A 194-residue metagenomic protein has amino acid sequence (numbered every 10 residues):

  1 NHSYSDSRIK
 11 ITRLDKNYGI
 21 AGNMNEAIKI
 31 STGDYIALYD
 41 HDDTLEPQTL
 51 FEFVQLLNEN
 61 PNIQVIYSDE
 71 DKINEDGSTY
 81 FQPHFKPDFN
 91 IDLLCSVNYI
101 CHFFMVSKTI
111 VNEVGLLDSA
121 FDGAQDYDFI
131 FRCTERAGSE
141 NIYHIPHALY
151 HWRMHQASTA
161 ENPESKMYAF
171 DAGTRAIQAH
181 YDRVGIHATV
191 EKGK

Functional and structural regions predicted by a protein language model:
N1-R13: Acidic donor-binding segment of Leloir-type glycosyltransferases
L14-S31: Glycine-rich, basic loop-to-helix element that forms the pyrophosphate-binding segment of sugar-nucleotide handling
A21, K29, T79-T109, D122: A recurrent flexible, glycine/aromatic-enriched loop bordering the glycosyltransferase active site that acts as
I36: Short aromatic/hydrophobic "clamp" motif used to bind/position activated sugar donors
D40-T44, D69: The conserved acidic donor/metal-binding loop of glycosyltransferases
Q48-Y80, H155: Conserved donor NDP-sugar-binding/catalytic core segment of glycosyltransferases
F85-K86, N90, Q156-K194: Non-catalytic membrane-proximal stalk/linker segments that position and tether the catalytic domains
I110, A120-A148: A short, conserved alpha-helix in the catalytic core of glycosyltransferases
